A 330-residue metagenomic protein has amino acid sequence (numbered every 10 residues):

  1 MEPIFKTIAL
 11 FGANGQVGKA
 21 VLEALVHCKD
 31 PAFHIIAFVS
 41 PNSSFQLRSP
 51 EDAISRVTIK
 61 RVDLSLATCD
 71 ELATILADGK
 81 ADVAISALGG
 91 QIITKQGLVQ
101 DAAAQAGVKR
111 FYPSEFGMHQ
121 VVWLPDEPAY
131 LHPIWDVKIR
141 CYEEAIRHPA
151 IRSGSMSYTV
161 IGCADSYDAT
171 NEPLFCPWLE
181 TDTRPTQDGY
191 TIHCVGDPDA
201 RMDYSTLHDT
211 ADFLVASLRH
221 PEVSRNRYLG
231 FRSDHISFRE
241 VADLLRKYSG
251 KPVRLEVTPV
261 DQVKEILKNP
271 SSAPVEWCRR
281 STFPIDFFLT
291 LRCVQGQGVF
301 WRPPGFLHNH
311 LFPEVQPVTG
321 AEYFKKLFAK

Functional and structural regions predicted by a protein language model:
E2-H34, F38-E51, H119-P252: Oxidoreductase cofactor-interface core, primarily capturing Rossmann-like NAD(P)-dependent enzymes
T7, D82-V83, R110: Structural motif
S44-A106, Q120-P125: NAD(P)H-binding glycine-rich loop region in Rossmannoid oxidoreductase-like domains and their noncatalytic homologs
A73, L207-V215, P317-K325: Short, amphipathic alpha-helical "lid/cap" segments that border enzyme active or binding sites
G107-G117: ADP-ribose/adenylate-binding Rossmann-like module
L229, A242-W301: Terminal hydrophobic/aromatic helix or amphipathic segment near a protein terminus
P304-K330: Amphipathic terminal alpha-helices
